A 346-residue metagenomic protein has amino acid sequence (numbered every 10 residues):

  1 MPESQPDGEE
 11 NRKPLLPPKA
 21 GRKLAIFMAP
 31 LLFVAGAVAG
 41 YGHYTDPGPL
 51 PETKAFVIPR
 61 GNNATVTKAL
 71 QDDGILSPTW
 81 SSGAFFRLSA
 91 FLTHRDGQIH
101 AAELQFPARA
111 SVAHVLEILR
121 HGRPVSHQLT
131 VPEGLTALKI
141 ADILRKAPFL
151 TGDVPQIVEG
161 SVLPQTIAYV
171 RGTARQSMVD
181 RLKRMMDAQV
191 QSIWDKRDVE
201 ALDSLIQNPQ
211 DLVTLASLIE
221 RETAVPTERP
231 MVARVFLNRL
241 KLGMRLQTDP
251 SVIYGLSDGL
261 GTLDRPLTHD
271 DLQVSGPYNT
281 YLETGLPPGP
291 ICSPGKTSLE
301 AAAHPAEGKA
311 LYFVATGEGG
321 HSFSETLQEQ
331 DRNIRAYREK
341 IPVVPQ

Functional and structural regions predicted by a protein language model:
M1-S257, P290-T297, A301-K309, G317-Q346: Conserved catalytic or metal-liganding residues and their short signature motifs at active sites of enzymes
L212, G276-T280, Y312-F313: Short acidic (Asp/Glu) and glycine-rich catalytic loops that position anionic groups and cofactors
Q247-C292: Conserved SxxK-family serine transpeptidase/carboxypeptidase catalytic domain of penicillin-binding proteins
L267-G276, L299-L311: Short glycine/proline-rich, acidic loop/turn segments that cap or connect secondary-structure elements
